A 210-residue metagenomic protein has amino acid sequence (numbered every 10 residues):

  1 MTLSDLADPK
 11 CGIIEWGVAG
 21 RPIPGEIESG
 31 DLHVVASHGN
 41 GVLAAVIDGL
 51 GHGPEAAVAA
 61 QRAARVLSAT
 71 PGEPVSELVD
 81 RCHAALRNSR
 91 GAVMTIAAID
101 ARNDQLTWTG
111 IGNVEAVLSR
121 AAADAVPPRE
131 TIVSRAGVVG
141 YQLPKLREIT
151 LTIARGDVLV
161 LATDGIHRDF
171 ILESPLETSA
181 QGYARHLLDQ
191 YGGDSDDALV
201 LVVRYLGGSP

Functional and structural regions predicted by a protein language model:
M1-A44, L50-A56, A64-P210: Conserved subregion of the PPM/PP2C metallophosphatase catalytic domain
